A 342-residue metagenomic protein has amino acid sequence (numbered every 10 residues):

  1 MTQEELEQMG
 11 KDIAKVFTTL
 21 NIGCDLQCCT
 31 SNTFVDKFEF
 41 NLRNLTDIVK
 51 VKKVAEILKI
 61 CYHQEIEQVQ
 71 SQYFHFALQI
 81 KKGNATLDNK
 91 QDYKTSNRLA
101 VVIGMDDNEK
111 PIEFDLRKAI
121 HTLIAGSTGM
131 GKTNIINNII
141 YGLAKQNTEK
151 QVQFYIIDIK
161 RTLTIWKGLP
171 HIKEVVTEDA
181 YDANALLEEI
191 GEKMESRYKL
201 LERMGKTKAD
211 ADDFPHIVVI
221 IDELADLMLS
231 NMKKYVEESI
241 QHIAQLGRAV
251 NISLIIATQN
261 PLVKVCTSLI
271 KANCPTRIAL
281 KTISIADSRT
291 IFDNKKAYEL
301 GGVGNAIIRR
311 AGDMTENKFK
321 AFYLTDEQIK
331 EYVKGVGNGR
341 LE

Functional and structural regions predicted by a protein language model:
M1, E5, D12-K53, I57-C61 (+4 more regions): P-loop NTPase catalytic phosphate-binding loop
L341-E342: Interdomain boundary/hinge elements
